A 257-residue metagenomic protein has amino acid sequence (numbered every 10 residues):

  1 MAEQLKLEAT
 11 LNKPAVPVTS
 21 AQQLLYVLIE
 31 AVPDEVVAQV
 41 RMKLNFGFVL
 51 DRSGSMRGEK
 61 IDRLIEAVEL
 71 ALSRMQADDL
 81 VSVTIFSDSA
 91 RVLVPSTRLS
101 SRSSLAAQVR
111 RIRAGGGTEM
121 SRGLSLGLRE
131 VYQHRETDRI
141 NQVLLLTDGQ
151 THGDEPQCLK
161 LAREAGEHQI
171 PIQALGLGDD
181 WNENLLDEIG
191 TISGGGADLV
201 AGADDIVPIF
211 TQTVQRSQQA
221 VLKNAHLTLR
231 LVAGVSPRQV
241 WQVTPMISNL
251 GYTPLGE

Functional and structural regions predicted by a protein language model:
E3, L7-H226: Exposed acidic/Ser/Thr-rich ligand/metal-binding surfaces
V27-I29, A38, K43-F46, T228-L231 (+1 more regions): An acidic, Ser/Thr-enriched
